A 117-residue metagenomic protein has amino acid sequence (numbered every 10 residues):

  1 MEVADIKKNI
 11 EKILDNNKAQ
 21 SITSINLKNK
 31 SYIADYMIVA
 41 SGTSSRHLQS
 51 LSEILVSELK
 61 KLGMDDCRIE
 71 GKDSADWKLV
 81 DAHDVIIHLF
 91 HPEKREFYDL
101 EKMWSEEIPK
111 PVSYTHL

Functional and structural regions predicted by a protein language model:
E2-Q20, R46, H91-I108: Long, contiguous binding/interaction regions
K12-N16, E53-M64, S105: Short, intrinsically disordered, mixed-charge
S21-N26, D65-I69: A short linear hydrophobic-aromatic micro-motif
N26-S41, D73-K78: Short, charge-patterned binding micro-sites
S41-I54: Compact, glycine-rich, soluble single-domain proteins
G42-S45, H83-V85, E93: Helix N-cap motif at beta-to-alpha junctions
E58-I86: Mid-chain, well-packed structural core segment of small domains
T115-L117: Conserved small/polar residues in nucleotide/adenosyl-binding loops
